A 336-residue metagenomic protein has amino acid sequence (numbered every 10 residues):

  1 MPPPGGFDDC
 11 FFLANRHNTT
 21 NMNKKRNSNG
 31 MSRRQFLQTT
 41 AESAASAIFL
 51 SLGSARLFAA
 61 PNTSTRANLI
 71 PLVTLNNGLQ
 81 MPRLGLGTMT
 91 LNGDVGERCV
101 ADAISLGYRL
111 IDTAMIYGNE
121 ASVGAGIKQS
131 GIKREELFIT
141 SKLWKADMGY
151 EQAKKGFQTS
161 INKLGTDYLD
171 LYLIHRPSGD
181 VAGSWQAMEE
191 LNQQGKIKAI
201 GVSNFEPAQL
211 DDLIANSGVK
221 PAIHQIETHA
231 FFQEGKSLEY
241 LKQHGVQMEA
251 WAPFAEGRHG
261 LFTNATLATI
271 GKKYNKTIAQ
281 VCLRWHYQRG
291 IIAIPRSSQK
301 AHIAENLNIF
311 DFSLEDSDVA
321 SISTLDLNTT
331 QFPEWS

Functional and structural regions predicted by a protein language model:
M1-S32: N-terminal secretory signal peptides
N23-G30, Q35-A60: N-terminal export signals
L52-G85, S317: C-terminal segment of N-terminal export signals and the immediately downstream linker at the start of the mature
N76, G124-K133, I161-G165, I214-S217 (+1 more regions): Acidic (Asp/Glu)-rich catalytic clusters
L86, I111, L169, I200: Glycine-centered flexible beta-alpha turn that most often forms the glycine-rich phosphate-binding loop
N92-A103, G149-K163: Short, acidic/polar
A153-I174, E190-Q194: CE4/NodB-like, metal-dependent polysaccharide N-deacetylase domain that modifies extracellular/periplasmic N-acetylated
R176-S336: Beta/alpha (TIM)-barrel catalytic core signal, keyed to glycine-rich beta->alpha loops juxtaposed to Asp/Glu that bind
